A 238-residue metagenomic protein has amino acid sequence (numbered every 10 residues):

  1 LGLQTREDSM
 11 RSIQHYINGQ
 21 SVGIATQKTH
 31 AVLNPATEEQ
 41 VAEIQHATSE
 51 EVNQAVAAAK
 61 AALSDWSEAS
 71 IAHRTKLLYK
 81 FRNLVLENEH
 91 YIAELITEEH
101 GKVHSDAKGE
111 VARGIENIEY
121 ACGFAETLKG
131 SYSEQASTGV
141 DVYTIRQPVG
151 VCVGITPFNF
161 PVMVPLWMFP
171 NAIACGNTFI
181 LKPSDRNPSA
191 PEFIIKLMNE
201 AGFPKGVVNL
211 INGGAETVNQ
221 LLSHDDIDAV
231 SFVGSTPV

Functional and structural regions predicted by a protein language model:
L1-I44, K76, K80, G130-T156: Terminal low-complexity tails and localization/encapsulation signals of metabolic enzymes
G19, E38, R74, I96 (+4 more regions): Residue-level signal for inorganic ion chemistry
A31, E43, L95, D106 (+3 more regions): Conserved beta-strand positions that form and line the central face of beta-propeller blades
L33, E50, Q54, A69 (+6 more regions): An amphipathic alpha-helix/helix-turn recognition signal
V41-T127, G139: Glycine-rich loop-to-alpha-helix module at the N-terminal edge of alpha/beta enzyme cores
G130-V238: Rossmann-like NAD(P) dinucleotide-binding subdomain of oxidoreductase/dehydrogenase enzymes
